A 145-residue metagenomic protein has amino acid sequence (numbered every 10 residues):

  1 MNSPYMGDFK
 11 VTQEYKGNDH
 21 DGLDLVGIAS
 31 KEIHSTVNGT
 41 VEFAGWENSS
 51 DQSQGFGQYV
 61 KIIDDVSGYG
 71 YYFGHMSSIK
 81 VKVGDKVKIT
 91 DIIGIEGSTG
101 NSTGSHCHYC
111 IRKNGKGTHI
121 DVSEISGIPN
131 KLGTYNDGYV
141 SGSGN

Functional and structural regions predicted by a protein language model:
M1-Q58, I89, S98, S102 (+1 more regions): Surface-exposed, glycine-biased beta-strand/turn segments
D19, K31, S67-Y69, K116-T118: Short acidic/polar mixed-charge low-complexity motifs
D24, K61, Y72, I95 (+1 more regions): Conserved beta-strand positions that form and line the central face of beta-propeller blades
V26, I79-D85, D91, C110-N145: Acidic, glycine-rich catalytic/binding loops that coordinate metals and/or anionic ligands
K31, Y71, I79, G94 (+1 more regions): Glycine-centered loop/turn positions within well-structured domains that cap or flank conserved ligand/cofactor-binding
S35-K80, S105-K113: Zn2+-dependent peptidoglycan hydrolase active-site motif and core
E42, V66-Y69, V81-G100: ...with weaker cross-activation on analogous glycine-rich loops/strands in unrelated enzymes
